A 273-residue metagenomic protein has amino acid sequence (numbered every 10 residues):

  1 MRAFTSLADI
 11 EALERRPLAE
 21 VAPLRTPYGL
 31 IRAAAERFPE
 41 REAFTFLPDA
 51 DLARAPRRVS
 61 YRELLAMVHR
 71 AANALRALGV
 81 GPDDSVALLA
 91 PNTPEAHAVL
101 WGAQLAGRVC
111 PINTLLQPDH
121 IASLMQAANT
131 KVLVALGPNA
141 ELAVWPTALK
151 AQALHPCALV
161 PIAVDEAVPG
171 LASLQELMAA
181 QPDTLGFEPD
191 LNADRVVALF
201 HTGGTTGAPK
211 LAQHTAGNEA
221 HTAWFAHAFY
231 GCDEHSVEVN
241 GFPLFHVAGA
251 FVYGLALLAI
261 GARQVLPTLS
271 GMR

Functional and structural regions predicted by a protein language model:
M1-V59, E63-L78, A167, L266: N-lobe entry segment of adenylate-forming
P39-E42, I162, P169, A179-H201 (+2 more regions): Conserved pre-ATP/AMP-binding loop-to-beta segment of ANL
E40-T93, H97-L100, Q117-A122, Q175-E176 (+1 more regions): Conserved AMP-binding/adenylate-forming core of the ANL superfamily
F44, A87-L89, A96, L100 (+4 more regions): Short beta-strand->loop structural element characteristic of the AMP-binding/adenylate-forming
R58-R62, V197-H221: Conserved AMP-binding A3 loop
P94, V109, L116, A127 (+5 more regions): Catalytic cores of nucleotide-enabled group-transfer and carboxylate-activating enzymes in metabolic and assembly-line
Q104, A220-V237, F245-R273: Conserved AMP-binding/adenylation subdomain of ANL enzymes
R108-E176: Structural core segment of the AMP-binding/adenylate-forming
